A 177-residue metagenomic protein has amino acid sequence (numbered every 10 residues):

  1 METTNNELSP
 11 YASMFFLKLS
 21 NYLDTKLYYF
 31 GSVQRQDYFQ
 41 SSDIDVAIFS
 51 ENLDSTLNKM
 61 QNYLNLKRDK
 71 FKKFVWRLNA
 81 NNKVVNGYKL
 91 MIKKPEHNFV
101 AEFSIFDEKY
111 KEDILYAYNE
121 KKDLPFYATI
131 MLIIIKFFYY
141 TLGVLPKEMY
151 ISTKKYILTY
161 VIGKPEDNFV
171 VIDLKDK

Functional and structural regions predicted by a protein language model:
M1-T25, Q34-S41, S50-K177: Catalytic core of pol beta-like nucleotidyltransferases
F30-S32: Glycine-rich beta-strand-to-loop/alpha-helix junction loops that act as flexible
D43-D45: Acidic Asp/Glu-based divalent-cation binding sites
